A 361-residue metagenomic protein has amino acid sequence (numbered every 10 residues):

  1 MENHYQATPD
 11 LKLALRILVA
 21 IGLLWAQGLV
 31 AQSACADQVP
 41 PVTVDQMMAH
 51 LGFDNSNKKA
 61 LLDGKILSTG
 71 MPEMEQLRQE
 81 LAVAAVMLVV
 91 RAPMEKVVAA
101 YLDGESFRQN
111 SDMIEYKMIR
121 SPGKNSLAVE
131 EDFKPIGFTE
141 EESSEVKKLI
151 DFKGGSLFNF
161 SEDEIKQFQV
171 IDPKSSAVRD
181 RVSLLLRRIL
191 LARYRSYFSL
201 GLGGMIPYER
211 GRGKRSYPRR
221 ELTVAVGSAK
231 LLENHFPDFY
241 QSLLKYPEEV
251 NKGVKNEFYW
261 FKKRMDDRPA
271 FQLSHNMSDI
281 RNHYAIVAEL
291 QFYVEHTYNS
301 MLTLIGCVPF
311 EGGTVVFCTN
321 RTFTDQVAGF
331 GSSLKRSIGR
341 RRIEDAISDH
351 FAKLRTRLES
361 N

Functional and structural regions predicted by a protein language model:
M1-L13: N-terminal secretory signal peptides that target proteins for export/translocation
N3-H4, L24, Q167, R193: Intrinsically disordered, low-complexity N-terminal regions enriched in serine/proline/glycine with scattered basic
R16-G28: Bacterial N-terminal signal peptides
L29-C35: Sec/Tat signal peptide C-region and signal peptidase I cleavage site
C35-K96, S106, N110-N361: Terminal "cap-and-tail" regions of soluble proteins that handle hydrophobic small molecules
A100-L102: A short alpha-helix/helix-coil micro-patch that ends at or immediately precedes a cysteine
